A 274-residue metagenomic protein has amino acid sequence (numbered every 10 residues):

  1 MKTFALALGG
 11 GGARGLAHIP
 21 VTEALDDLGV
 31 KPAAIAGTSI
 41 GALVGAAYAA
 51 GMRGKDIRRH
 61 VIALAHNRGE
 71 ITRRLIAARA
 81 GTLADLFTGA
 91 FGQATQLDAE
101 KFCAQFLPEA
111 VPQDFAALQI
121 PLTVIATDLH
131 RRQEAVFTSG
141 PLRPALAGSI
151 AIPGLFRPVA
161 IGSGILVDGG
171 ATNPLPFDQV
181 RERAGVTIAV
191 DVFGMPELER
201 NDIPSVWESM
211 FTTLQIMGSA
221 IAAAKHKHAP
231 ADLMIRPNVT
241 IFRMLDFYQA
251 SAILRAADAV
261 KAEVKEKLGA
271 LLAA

Functional and structural regions predicted by a protein language model:
M1-T38, A46-A274: Patatin-like phospholipase
